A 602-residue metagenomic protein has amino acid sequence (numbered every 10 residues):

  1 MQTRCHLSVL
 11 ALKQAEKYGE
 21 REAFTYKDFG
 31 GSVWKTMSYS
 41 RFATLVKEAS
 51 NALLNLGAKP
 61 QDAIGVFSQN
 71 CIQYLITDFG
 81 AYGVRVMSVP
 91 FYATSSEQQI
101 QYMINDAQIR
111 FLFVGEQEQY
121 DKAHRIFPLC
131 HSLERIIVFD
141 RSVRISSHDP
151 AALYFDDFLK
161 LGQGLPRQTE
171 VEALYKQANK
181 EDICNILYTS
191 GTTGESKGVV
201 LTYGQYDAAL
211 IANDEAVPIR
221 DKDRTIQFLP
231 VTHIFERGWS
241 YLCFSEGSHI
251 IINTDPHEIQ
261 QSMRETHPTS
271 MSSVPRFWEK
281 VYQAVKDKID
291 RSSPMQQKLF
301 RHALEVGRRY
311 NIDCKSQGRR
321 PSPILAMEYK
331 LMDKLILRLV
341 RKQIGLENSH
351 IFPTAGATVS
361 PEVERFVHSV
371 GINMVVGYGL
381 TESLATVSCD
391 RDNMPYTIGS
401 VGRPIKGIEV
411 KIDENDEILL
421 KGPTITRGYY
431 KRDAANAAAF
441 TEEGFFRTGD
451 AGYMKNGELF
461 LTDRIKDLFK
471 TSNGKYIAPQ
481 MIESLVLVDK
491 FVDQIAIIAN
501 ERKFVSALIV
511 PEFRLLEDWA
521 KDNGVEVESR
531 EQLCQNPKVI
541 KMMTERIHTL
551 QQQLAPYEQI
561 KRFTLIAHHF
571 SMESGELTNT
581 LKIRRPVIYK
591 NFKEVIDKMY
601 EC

Functional and structural regions predicted by a protein language model:
G19-E22, I137-V138, Q163-Y188, E195 (+1 more regions): Conserved pre-ATP/AMP-binding loop-to-beta segment of ANL
F24-C71, L75-F79, S96-Q101, Y154-Q163 (+1 more regions): Conserved AMP-binding/adenylate-forming core of the ANL superfamily
G31, E118-K180, V285-L339: ANL superfamily adenylate-forming
T36-S40, K176, C184-L210: Conserved AMP-binding A3 loop
N51, S95-P128, A209-I226, P256-S270 (+1 more regions): Conserved ATP-dependent adenylate/AMP-binding module captured primarily in the ANL superfamily
N55-L56, G83-L161, M542, H548: Structural core segment of the AMP-binding/adenylate-forming
D207-R224, V231-R338, N348: Conserved AMP-binding/adenylation subdomain of ANL enzymes
P404-T471, V488, A499: Conserved ATP-binding/catalytic segment of the ANL
